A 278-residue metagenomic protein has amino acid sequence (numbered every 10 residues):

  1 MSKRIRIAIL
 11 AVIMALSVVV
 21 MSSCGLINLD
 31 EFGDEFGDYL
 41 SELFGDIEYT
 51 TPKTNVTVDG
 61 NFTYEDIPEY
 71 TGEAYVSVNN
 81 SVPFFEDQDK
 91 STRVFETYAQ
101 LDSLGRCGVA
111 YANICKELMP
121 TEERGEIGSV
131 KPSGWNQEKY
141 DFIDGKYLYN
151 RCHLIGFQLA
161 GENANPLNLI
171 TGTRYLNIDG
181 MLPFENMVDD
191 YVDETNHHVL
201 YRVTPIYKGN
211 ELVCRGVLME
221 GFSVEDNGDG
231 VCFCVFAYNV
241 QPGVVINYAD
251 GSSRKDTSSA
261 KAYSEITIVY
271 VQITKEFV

Functional and structural regions predicted by a protein language model:
M1-I9: Bacterial N-terminal signal peptides that target proteins for export
R6, S17, E220-G221: Functionally constrained cores in energy, signaling, and assembly domains
A11-V20: Bacterial N-terminal signal peptides
V19-M21, K261-A262: N-terminal leader/auxiliary helical segments
N28, D46-N55, M119, Y147 (+1 more regions): A composition-driven signal for long, intrinsically disordered, charge-rich low-complexity tracts
L29-F85: N-terminal, intrinsically disordered, polar/charged segments of Gram-positive cell-envelope systems that serve as
D87-V278: Domain-level detector of nuclease and nuclease-like folds in predominantly extracellular/periplasmic contexts
